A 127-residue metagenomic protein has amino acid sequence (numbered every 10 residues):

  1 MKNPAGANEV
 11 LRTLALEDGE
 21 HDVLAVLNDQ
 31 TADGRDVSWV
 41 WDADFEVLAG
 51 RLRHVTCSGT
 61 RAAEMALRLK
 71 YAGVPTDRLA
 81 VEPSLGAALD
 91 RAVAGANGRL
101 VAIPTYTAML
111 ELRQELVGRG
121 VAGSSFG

Functional and structural regions predicted by a protein language model:
M1-G127: ATP-dependent carboxylate-amine ligase
